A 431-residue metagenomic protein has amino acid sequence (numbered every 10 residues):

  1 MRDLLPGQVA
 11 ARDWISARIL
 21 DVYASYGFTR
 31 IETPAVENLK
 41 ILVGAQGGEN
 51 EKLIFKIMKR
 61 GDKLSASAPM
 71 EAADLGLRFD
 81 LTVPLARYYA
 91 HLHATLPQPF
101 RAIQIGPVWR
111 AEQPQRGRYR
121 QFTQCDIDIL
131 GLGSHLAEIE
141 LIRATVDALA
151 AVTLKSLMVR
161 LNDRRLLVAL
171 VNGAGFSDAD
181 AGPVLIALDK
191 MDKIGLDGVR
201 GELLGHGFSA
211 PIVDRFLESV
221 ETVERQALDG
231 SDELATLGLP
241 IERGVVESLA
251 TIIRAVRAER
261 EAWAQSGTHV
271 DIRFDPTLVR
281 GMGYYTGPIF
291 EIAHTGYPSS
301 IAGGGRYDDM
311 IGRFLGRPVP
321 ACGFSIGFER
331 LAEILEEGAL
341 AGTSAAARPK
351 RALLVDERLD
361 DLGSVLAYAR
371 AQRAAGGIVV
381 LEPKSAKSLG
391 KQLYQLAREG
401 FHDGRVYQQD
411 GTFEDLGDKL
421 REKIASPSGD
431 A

Functional and structural regions predicted by a protein language model:
M1-V9: Auxiliary tRNA-acceptor-end handling modules of aminoacyl-tRNA synthetases
R2, Y119-C125, L161-A169: Short, conserved phosphate-binding/catalytic loop or strand-edge motifs used in phosphoryl-/nucleotidyl-transfer
A11-F28, E37-N38, P69-A72, D80-L96 (+2 more regions): Positively charged, Gly/Ser-enriched RNA/tRNA-binding surfaces
A35-G76: Polyanion/phosphate-binding surface patch
L42-V43, V168, K190, K391: Short Asp/Glu-rich motifs
N50-A66, G175-V199: Acidic, His- and aromatic-enriched active-site or binding-groove loops in soluble protein domains that engage sugars
A144-A151, R165-G175: Hydrophobic mid-domain F-helix/FG-region of cytochrome P450s
S156-L166, V184, R273-V279: Short, surface-exposed recognition loops or helix-turn segments adjacent to catalytic cores
